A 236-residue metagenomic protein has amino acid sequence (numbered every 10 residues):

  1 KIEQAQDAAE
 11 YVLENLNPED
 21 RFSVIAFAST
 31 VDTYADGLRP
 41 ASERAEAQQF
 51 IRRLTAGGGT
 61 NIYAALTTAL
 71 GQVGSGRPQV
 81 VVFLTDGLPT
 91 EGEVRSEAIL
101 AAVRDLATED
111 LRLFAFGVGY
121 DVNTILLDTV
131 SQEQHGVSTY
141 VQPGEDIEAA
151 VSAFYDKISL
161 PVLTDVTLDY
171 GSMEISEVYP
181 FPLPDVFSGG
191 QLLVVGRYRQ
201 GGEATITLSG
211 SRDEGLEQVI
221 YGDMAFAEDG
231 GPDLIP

Functional and structural regions predicted by a protein language model:
K1, Y34-P40, F50-A56, G87-P89 (+1 more regions): Second-shell loop/turn segments in exported
K1-L38, Y63-L70, S75-T85, P89 (+2 more regions): Von Willebrand factor
Q6-L13, R44, Q48-I51, I62-L70 (+3 more regions): Extracytoplasmic/secreted envelope proteins and their assembly/folding machinery, especially bacterial periplasmic
E10-P18, R52-A56, L70-S75, R104-T108 (+2 more regions): Sec-exported extracytoplasmic/periplasmic mature domains
V12, Q134-V137, V141-E148, T164-P236: An acidic, Ser/Thr-enriched
P18-D20, S75-R77, A107-E109, L160-V162 (+3 more regions): Short flexible coil/turn linkers enriched for glycine and charged/polar residues that connect secondary-structure
G37-A45, D128, E228-P236: Flexible hinge/switch segments at interdomain interfaces of large molecular machines
L54, G87-Q142, D146-S152, S211-R212 (+1 more regions): VWA/integrin I-like adhesion module and closely mimicked acidic/polar interface patches used
